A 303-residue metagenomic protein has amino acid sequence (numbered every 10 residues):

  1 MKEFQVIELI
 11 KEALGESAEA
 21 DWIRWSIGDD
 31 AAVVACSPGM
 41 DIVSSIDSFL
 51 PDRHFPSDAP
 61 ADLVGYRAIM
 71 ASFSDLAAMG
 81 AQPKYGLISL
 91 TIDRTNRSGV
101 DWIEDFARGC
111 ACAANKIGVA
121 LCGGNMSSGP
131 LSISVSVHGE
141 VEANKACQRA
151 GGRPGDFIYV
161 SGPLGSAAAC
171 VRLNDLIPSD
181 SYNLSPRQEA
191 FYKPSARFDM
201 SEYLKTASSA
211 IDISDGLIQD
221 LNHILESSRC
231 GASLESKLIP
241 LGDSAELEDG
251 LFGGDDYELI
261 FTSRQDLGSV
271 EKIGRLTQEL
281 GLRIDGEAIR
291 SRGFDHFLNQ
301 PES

Functional and structural regions predicted by a protein language model:
M1-P60, M79, I88, A113 (+1 more regions): Extreme N-terminal cap/leader segments of soluble proteins
Q5, I42, F49-L50, Q82-L173: Glycine-rich anion-binding loops of enzyme active sites
W25, S57-F73, R97-R108: Glycine-rich anion/phosphate-binding loops
V33, S72, G80, L121 (+4 more regions): Residue-level signal for inorganic ion chemistry
R94-R97, L173, E189-D255, S291: Active-site-proximal betaalpha loop/short-helix elements that scaffold phosphoryl/nucleotidyl transfer chemistry
H138-E140, I260-R264: Short hydrophobic/aromatic beta-strand micro-patches that form the beta-sheet surface supporting nucleotide- or nucleic
A168-R187: Short, compositionally biased
Q188, Y192-P194, G268-S303: Acidic, Ser/Thr/Pro-rich beta/coil linker or hinge segments at domain junctions
